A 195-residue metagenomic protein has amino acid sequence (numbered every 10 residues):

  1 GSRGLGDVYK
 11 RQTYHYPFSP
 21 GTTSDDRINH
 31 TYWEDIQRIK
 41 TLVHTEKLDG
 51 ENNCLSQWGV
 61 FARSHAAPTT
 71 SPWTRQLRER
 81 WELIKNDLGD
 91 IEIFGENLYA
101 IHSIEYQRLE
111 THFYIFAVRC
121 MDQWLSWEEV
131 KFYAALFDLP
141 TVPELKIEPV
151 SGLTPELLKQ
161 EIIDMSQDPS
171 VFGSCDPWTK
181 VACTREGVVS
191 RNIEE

Functional and structural regions predicted by a protein language model:
G1-Y9: Single conserved hydrophobic/aromatic residue that forms the stacking wall/gate of nucleotide- or nucleobase-binding
K10-F137, V150-P155: Covalent nucleotidyltransferase core used to form phosphodiester bonds in nucleic acids
L109-E194: Extended, acidic-biased charged interface segments
